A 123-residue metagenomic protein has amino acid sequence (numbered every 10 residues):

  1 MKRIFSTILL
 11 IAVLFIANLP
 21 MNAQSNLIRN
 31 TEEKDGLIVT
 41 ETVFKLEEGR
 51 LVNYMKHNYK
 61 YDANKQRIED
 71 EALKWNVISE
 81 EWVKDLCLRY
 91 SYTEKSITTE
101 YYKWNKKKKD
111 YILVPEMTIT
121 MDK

Functional and structural regions predicted by a protein language model:
M1-L27: Bacterial Sec-dependent N-terminal signal peptides
M21-K123: Buried hydrophobic residues that stabilize the cores of well-folded domains
